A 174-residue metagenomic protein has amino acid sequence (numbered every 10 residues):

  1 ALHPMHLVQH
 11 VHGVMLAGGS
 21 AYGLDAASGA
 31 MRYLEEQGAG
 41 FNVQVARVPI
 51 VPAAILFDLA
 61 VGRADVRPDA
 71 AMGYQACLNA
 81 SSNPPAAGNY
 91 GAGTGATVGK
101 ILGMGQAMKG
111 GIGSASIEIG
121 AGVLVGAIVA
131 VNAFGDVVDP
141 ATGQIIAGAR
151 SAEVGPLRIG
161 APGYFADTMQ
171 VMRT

Functional and structural regions predicted by a protein language model:
A1-A21, D25, E36-T174: A structural signal for small-residue-enriched, beta-sheet-centric alpha/beta enzyme cores and oligomeric scaffold folds
R32-L34: Active-site-adjacent structural elements in enzyme catalytic domains
